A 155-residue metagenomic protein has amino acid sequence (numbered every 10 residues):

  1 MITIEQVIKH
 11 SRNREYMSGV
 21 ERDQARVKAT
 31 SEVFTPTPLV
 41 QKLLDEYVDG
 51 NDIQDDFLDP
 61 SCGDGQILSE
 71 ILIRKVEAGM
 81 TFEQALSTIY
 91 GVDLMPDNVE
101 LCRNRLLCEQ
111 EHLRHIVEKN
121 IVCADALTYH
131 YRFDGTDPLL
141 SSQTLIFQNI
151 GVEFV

Functional and structural regions predicted by a protein language model:
M1-V155: SAM-dependent methyltransferase catalytic region
